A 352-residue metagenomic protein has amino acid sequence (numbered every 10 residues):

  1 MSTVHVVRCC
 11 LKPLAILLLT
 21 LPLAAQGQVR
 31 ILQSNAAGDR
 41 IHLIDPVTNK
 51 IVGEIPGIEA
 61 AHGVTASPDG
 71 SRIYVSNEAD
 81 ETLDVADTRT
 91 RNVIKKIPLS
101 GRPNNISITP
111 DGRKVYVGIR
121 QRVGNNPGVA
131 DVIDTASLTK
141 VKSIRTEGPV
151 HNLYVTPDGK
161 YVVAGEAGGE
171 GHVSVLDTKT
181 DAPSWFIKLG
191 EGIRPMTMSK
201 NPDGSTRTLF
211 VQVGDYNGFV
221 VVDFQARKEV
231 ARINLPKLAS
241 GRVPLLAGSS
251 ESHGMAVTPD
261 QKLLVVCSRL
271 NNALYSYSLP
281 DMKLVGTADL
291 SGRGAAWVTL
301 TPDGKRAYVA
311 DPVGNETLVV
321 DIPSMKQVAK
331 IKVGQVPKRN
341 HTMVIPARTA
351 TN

Functional and structural regions predicted by a protein language model:
S2-A15: Bacterial N-terminal signal peptides that target proteins for export
R8-L11, T20, A136: N-terminal regions of proteins, emphasizing targeting and processing segments when present
L14-L17, T299: Residues at the start of alpha-helices and the adjacent loop-to-helix junctions
L17-Q26: Hydrophobic h-region of N-terminal signal peptides that target proteins for export in Gram-negative bacteria
A25-N352: Predominantly soluble domains enriched in secretory-pathway, periplasmic, or organellar proteins
